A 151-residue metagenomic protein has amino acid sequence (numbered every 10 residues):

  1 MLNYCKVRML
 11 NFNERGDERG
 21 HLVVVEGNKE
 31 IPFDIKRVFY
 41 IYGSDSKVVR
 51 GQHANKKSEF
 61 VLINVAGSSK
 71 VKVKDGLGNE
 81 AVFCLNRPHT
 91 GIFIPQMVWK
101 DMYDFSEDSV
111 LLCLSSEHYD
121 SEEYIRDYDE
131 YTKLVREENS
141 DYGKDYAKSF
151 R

Functional and structural regions predicted by a protein language model:
M1-T90, E107-D108, L114, D120-E130 (+1 more regions): Non-catalytic, conserved peripheral segments adjacent to functional cores
R87-G91, M97-D104: Well-ordered alpha/beta subsegment
I94-P95, S115: A secondary-structure boundary/capping signal
